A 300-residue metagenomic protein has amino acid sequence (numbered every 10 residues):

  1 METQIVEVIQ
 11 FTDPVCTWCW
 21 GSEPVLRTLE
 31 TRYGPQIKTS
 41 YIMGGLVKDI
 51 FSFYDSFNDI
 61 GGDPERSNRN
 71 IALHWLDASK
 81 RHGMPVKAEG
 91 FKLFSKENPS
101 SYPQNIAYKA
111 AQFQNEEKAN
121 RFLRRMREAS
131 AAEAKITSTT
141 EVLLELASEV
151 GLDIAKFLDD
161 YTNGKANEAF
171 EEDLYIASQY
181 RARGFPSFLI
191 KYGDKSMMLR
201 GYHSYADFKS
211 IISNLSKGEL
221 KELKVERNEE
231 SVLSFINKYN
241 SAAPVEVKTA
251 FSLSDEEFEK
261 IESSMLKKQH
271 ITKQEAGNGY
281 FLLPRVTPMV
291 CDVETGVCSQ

Functional and structural regions predicted by a protein language model:
M1-V6, G34: Extreme N-terminus of proteins, especially the signal/transit-peptide cleavage junction and the first residues
T3, Y102, A182-R183: A generic fold-level signal
Q4-T17, E23-L26, T39-G45: Short active-site neighborhood of thiol/selenol oxidoreductases, capturing the structured segment around
Q10-F11, V15, E23-T31, E128-Q300: C-terminal cap of thioredoxin/glutaredoxin-like
W18, K96, S100, I236: Residue-level marker of regulatory loop/turn positions in helix-turn-helix DNA-binding domains and in histidine
C19, E65-N68, E116, N167 (+1 more regions): Generic detection of long, well-ordered alpha-helical segments
W20, F51-F53, L199-G201: A short acidic (Asp/Glu
P24-A134, P244, C298: Structural alpha/beta surface segment adjacent to cysteine/selenocysteine redox centers across thiol/disulfide enzymes
